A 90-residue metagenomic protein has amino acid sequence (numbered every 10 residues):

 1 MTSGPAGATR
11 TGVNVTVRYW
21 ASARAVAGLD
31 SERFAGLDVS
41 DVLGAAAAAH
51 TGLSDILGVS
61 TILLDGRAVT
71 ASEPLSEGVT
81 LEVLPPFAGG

Functional and structural regions predicted by a protein language model:
M1-G89: Ubiquitin-like/PB1-type beta-grasp interaction modules and other compact soluble beta-rich domains
